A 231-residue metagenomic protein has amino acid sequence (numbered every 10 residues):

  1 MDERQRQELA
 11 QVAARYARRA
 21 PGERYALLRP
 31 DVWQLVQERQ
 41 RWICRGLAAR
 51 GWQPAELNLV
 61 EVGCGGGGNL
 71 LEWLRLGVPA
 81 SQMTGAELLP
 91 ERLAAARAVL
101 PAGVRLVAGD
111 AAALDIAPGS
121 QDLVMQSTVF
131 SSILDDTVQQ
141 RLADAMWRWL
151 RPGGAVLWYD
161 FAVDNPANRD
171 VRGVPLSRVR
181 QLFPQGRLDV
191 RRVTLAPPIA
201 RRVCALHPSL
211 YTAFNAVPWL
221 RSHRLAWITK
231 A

Functional and structural regions predicted by a protein language model:
M1-A26: N-terminal, positively charged/glycine-rich alpha-helical extensions of SAM-dependent methyltransferases
V36-A55, E72: Conserved alpha-helix/loop element of class I SAM-dependent methyltransferases that forms part of the SAM/SAH-binding
V60, G66-A113: Class I SAM-dependent methyltransferase SAM/SAH-binding core
A112-V124: A short acidic, Gly/Pro-enriched loop at the edge of an enzyme's catalytic core that lines a small-molecule cofactor
Q140-P152: A short glycine-rich, Lys/Arg-flanked "PGG" loop and its adjoining helix->strand segment in the class I
G153-D160: Conserved beta-strand signature within the Rossmann-like core of class I S-adenosyl-L-methionine
V171-G186, V190-R192: Short alpha-helix
S177, R191-A231: A C-terminal cap/extension of S-adenosyl-L-methionine-dependent methyltransferases that defines the acceptor-substrate
